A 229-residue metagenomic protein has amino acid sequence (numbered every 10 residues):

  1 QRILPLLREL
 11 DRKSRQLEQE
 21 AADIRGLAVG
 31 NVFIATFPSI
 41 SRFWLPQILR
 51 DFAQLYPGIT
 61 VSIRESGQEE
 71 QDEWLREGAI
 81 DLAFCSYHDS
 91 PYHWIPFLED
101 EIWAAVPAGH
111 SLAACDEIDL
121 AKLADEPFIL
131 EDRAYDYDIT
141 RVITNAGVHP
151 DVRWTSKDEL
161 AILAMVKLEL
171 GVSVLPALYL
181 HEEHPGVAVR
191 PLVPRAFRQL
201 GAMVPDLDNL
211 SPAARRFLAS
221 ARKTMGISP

Functional and structural regions predicted by a protein language model:
Q1-D23: Alpha-helical "hinge/linker" immediately C-terminal to small N-terminal DNA-binding modules
E9, A121, Q199, M203-P229: Extended ligand-binding regions for polar small-molecule ligands
L27, N31-A35, A83, A105 (+4 more regions): Short, well-ordered beta-strand segments
L27-S90, H149, S156: Central regulatory/effector-binding core of bacterial HTH transcription factors
G67-D72, R76-I80, A134-A188: Hydrophobic hinge/microswitch elements
H88-E101, C115, L160-N209, R216: Beta-alpha-beta core module
Y92-I102, V106-F128: Flexible hinge/capping segments at coil-to-helix
L112, E126-G147, L210-A219, M225-S228: Secondary-structure junction motif
